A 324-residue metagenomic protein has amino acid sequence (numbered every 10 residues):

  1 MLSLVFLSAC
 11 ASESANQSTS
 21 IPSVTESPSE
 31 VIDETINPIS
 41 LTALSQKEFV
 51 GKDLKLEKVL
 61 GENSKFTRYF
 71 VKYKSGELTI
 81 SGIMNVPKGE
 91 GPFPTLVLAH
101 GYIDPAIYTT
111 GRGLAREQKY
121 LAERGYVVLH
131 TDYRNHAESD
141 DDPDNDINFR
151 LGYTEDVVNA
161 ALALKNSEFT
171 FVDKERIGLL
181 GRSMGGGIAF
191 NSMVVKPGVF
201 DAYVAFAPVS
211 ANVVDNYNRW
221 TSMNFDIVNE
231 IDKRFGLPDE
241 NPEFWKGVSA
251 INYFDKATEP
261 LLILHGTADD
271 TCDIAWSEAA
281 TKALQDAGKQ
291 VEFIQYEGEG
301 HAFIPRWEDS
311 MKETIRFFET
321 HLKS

Functional and structural regions predicted by a protein language model:
S8-A9: C-terminal motif of bacterial Sec signal peptides marking the signal peptidase cleavage site
Q46-E90: N-terminal cap/lid segment of alpha/beta-hydrolase-fold proteins
G91-F93, L98-D140, N212-V213: Short substrate-entry loop that stabilizes the transition state in hydrolases
I147-E168: Alpha/beta-hydrolase active-site loop
T170-S183: Alpha/beta-hydrolase fold nucleophile elbow
F190-D239: Hydrolase active-site cap/lid region
A257, I263-H265, D269: Short beta-strand/loop motif that positions the catalytic acidic residue of the alpha/beta-hydrolase fold
E278-T281, Q285-S324: C-terminal catalytic histidine-bearing segment of alpha/beta-hydrolase fold enzymes
